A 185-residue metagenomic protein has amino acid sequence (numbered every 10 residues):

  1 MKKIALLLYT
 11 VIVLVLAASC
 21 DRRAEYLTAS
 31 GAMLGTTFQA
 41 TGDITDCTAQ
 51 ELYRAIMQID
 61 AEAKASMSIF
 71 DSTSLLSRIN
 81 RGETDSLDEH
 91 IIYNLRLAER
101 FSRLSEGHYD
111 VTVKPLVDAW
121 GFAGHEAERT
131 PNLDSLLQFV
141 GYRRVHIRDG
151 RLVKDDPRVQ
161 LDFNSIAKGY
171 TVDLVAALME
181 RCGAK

Functional and structural regions predicted by a protein language model:
I4-Y9, L14-N164, A177-E180, A184-K185: A contiguous, well-ordered beta/alpha segment that forms the leading edge of an enzyme domain
K168: Short, conserved phosphate/pyrophosphate- and ester-handling motifs at nucleotide-, phospho-/glycolipid
